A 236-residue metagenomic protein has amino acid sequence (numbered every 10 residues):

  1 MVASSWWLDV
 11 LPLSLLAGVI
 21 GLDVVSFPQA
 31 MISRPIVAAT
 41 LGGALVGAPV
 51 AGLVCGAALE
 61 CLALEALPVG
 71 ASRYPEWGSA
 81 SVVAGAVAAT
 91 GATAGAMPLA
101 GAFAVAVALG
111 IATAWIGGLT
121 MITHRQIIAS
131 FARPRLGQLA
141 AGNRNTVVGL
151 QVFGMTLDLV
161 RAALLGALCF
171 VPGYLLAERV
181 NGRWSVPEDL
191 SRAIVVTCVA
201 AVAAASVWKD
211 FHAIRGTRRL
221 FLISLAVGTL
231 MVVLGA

Functional and structural regions predicted by a protein language model:
M1-L11, G42-L53, A88-L109, R179-S185 (+1 more regions): Helix-coil boundary and interhelical linker segments in multi-pass alpha-helical membrane proteins
V2-S79: Hydrophobic transmembrane alpha-helices
V2-V10, Q29-S33, V37, Y74 (+5 more regions): Hydrophobic, aromatic-rich alpha-helical transmembrane segments and their membrane-interface anchor motifs
L11, V152-A236: C-terminal transmembrane helix-loop-helix hairpin of multi-pass membrane proteins
L13-G21, L64-L67, S79-I127, L136: Short helix-perturbing small/polar motifs within transmembrane alpha-helices
I20-D23, G43-G47, E65-A66, A89 (+2 more regions): Hydrophobic alpha-helical transmembrane segments
V37-V46, V82-A92, F221-G235: Small-residue-rich segments of transmembrane alpha-helices in multi-pass membrane proteins, especially helix faces
A100-G182, A200: Helix-loop-helix junctions within the multi-pass membrane cores of secondary transporters/permeases
